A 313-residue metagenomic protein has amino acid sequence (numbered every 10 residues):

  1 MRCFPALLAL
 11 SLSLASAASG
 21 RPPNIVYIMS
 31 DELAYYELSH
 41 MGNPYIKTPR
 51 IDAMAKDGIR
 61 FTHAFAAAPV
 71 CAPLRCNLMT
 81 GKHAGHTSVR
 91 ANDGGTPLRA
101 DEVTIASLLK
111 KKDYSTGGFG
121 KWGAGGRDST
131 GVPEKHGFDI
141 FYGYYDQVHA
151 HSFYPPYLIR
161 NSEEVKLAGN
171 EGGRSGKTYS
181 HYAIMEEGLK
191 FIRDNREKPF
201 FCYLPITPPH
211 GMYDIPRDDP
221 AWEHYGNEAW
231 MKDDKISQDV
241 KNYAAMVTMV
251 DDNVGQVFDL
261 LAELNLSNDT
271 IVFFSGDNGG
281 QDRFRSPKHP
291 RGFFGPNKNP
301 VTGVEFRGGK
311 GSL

Functional and structural regions predicted by a protein language model:
M1-A9: Sec-dependent signal peptide recognition, specifically the positively charged N-region followed immediately by
R2, L14-L313: Formylglycine-dependent sulfatase
